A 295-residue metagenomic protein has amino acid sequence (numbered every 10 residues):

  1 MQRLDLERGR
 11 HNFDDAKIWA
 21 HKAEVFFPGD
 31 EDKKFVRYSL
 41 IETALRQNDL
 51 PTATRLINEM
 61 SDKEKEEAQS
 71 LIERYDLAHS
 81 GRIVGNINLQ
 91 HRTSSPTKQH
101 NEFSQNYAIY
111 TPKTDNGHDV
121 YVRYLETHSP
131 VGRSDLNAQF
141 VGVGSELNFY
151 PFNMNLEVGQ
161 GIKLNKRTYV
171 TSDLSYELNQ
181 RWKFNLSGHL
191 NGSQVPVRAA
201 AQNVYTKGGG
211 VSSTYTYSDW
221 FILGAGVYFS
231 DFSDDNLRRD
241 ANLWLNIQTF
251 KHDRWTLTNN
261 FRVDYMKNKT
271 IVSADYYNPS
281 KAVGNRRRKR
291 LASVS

Functional and structural regions predicted by a protein language model:
M1-S295: Gram-negative and organellar
